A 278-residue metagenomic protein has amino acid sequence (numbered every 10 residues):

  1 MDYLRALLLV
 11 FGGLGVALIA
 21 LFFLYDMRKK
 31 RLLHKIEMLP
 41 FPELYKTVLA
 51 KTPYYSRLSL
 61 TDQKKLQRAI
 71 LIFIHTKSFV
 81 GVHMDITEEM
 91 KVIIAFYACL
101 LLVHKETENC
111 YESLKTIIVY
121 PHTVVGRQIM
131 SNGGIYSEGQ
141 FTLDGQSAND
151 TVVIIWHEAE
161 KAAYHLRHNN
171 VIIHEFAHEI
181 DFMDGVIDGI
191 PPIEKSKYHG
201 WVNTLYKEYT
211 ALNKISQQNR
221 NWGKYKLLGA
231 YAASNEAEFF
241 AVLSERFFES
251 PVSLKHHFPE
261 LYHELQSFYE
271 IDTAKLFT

Functional and structural regions predicted by a protein language model:
M1-L32: N-terminal signal-anchor transmembrane alpha helix of single-pass membrane proteins, serving as the membrane-anchoring
D2, I74, A95-E108, H122-V153 (+2 more regions): Metalloprotease/metallohydrolase-associated module, dominated by Zn2+-dependent proteases
R28-T142, E260-A274: A metal-dependent hydrolase signature that marks the N-terminal structural subdomain at the beginning of catalytic folds
Y54, L58, V82, I86 (+3 more regions): Conserved aromatic-histidine-acidic binding/catalytic patches
S59, R167-D184, A241: Active-site recognition of the HExxH zinc-binding catalytic motif
K65, E89, N149, A163-V171 (+1 more regions): Short, well-structured alpha-helical interface segments that form or flank functional binding sites
K115-I117, D150-V152, N169: Generic beta-strand structural signal
